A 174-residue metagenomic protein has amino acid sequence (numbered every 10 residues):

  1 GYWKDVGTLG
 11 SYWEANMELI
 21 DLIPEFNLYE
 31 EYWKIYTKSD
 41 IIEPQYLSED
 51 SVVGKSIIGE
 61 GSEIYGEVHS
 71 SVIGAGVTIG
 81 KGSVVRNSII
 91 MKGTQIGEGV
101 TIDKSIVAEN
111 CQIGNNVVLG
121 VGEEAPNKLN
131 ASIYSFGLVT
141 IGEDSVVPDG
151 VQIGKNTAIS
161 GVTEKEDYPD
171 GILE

Functional and structural regions predicted by a protein language model:
G1-E174: Left-handed beta-helix
